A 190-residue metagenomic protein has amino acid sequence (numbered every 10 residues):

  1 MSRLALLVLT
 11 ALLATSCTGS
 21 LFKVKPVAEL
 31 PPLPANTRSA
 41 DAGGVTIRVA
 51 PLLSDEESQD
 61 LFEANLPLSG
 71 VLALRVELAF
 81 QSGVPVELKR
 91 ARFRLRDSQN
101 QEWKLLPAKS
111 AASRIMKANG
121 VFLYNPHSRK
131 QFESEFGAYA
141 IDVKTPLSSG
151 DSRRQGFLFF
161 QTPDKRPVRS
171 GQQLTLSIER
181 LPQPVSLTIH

Functional and structural regions predicted by a protein language model:
M1-C17: Sec-dependent bacterial lipoprotein signal peptides
C17-H190: Conserved functional micro-motifs across diverse proteins
